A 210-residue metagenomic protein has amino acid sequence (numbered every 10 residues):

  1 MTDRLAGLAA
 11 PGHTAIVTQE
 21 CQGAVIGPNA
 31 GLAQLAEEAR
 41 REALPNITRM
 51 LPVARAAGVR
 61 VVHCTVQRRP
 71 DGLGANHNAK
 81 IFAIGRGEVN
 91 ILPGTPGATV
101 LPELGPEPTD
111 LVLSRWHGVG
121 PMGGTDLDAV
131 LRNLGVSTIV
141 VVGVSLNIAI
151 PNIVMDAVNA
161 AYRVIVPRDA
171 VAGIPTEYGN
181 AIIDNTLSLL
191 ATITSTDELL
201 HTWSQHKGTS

Functional and structural regions predicted by a protein language model:
M1-A15, P52-A57, I81-S210: Active-site-adjacent betaalpha module
A15-C21: N-terminal nucleotide-binding beta1-loop-alpha1 segment
T18, V59-V66, D71, P167: Short beta-strand segments at enzyme active-site cores
Q22-P28: Short acidic, Gly/Ser-rich segments with clustered Asp/Glu that frequently serve as metal-coordination loops in enzyme
A24, R69, G173: Active-site loop signature of alpha/beta-hydrolase-fold enzymes
N29-G31, G74-K80: Short, flexible, mixed-charge acidic loops at enzyme active sites
G31-R40: Short glycine-enriched, charge-decorated loop/helix-capping segments at active-site entrances that position
E42-R60: A short, N-terminal amphipathic alpha-helix
